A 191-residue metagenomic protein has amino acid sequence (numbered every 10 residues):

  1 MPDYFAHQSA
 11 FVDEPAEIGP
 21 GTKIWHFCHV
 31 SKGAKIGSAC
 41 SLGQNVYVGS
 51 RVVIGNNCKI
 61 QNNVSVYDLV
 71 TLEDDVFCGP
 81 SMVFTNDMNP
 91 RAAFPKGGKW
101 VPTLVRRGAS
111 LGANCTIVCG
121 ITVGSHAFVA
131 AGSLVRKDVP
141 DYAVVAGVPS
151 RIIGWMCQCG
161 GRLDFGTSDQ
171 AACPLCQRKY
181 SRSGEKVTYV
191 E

Functional and structural regions predicted by a protein language model:
M1-P2, E191: Basic/polar N-terminal segments that are highly enriched at the extreme N-terminus, encompassing both cleavable
Y4-A146, R151-I152: Structural signal for interior beta-strand "rungs" in well-ordered beta-sheet cores of soluble enzyme domains
I152, G161-D164, K179-Y180: Cys/His-rich microdomains that often coordinate metals
I152-W155, A171: Cys/His-enriched microdomains
C157, C173-C176: Short cysteine-rich clusters marking metal-coordination/redox-active sites
F165-D169, S183-K186: Short Cys/His-rich "knuckle" micro-motifs
Q170-P174, V187-V190: Generic recognition of long tandem-repeat/solenoid scaffolds
K179-E191: Short metal-binding segments enriched for Cys and/or His
